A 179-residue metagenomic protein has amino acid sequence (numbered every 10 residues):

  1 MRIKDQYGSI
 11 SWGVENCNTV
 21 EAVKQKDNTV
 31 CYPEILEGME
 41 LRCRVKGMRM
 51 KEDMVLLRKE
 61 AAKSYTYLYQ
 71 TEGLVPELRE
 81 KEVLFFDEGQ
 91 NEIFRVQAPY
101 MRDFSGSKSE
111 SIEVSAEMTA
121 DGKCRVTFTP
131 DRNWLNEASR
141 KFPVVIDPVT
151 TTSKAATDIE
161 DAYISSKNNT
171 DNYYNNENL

Functional and structural regions predicted by a protein language model:
M1-D158, S165-D171: Residues that cap or anchor secondary-structure elements
T170-L179: Polar, enzyme-active/binding microenvironments
